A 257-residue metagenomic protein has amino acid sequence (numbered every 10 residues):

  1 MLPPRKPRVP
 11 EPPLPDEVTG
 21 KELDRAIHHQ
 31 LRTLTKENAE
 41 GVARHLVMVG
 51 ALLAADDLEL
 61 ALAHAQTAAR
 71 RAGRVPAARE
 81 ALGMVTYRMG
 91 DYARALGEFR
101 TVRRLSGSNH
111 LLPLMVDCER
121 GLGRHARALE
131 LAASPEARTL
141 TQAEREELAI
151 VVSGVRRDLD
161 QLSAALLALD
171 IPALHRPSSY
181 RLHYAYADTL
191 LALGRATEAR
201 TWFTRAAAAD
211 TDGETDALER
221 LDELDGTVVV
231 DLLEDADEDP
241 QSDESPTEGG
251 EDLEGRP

Functional and structural regions predicted by a protein language model:
M1-H29, V229-P257: Basic Arg/Gly/Lys-rich low-complexity intrinsically disordered segments
H29-V42, T139-L140, L174-R176: TPR-adjacent "capping" and linker segments in tetratricopeptide-repeat scaffold/adaptor proteins
T33-R70, A81, Y87: Alpha-helical segment of the N-proximal tetratricopeptide repeat
V49-G50, G83, M115-D117, S153 (+3 more regions): Conserved small-residue packing positions in alpha-helical repeats and bundles
A54, R88, G121, D158 (+2 more regions): Register position in tetratricopeptide repeats
A77-A93, F99-H183: Alpha-helical adaptor scaffolds
R104-N109, E136-R138, L167, I171 (+4 more regions): TPR/TPR-like (Sel1-like) alpha-helical repeat modules
